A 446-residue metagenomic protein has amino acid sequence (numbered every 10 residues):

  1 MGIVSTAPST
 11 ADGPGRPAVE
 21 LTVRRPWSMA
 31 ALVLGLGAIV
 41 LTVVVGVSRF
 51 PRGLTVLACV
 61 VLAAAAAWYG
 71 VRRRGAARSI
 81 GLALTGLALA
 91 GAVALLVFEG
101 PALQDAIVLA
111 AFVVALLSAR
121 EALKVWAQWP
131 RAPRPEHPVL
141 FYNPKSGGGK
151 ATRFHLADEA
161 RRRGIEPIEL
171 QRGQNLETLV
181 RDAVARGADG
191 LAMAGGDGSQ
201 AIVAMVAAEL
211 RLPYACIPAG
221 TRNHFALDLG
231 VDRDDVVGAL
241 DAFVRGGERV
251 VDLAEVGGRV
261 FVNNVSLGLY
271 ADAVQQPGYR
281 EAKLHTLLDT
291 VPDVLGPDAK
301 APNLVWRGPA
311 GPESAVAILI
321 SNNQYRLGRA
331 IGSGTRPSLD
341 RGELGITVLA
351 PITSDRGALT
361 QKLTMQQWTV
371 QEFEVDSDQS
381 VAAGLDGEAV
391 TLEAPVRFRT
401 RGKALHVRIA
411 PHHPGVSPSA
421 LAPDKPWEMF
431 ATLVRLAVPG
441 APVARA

Functional and structural regions predicted by a protein language model:
G2-L191, A201, P414, P423-D424 (+2 more regions): ATP/NTP phosphate-donor binding region
W68-Y69, A83-T85, G247-R249, L287 (+4 more regions): Catalytic phosphate-donor-binding core of small-molecule kinases
A132-R163, I168-G173, A208-A317: Catalytic core of DAGKc-family lipid kinases
M193-D197: N-terminal glycine-rich "phosphate-gripper" loop used for MgATP/nucleotide binding and carboxylate activation
G198-V203, H224-F225: Short glycine/serine/threonine-rich phosphate/pyrophosphate-binding segments that cradle anionic phosphate groups
P302, A310-P351: Active-site beta-loop-alpha substructure in enzyme catalytic cores, prototypically the cysteine-centered nucleophile
T391-R397: Short, solvent-exposed S/T- and G/P-enriched segments that are highly enriched in secreted/extracellular and lumenal
K403: Catalytic core of tubulin tyrosine ligase-like
